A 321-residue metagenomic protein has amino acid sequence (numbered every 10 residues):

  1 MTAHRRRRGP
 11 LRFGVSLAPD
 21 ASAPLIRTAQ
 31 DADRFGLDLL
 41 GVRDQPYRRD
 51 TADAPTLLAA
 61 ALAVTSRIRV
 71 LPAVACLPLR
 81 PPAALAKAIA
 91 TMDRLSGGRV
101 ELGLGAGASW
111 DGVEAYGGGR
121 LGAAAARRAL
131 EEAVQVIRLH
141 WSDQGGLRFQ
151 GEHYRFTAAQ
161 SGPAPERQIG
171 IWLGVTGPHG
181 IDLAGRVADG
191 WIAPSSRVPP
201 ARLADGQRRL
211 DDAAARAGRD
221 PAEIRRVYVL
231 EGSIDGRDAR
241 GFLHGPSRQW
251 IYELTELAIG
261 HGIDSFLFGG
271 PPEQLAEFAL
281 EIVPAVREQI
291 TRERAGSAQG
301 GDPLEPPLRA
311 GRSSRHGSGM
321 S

Functional and structural regions predicted by a protein language model:
M1-L17, A108-E114, G145-I169, E223-G241: N-terminal small/glycine-rich loop or linker at the start of catalytic domains across soluble metabolic enzymes
M1-T65, I169, G269-P272, S297 (+1 more regions): N-terminal beta1-alpha1-beta2 module of alpha/beta enzyme domains
R8-D20, L79-R148, P194-D205: Flexible, glycine-rich active-site loops centered on histidine and acidic residues that chelate a metal or position
L11-A23, A75-A83, P165-T176, D235-Q249: Active-site mouth loops of central-metabolism enzymes
F13-L17, L40-V42, R69-A73, V100-L104 (+4 more regions): Hydrophobic faces of well-ordered beta-strands that scaffold small-molecule active sites in alpha/beta enzyme cores
D20-A32, A84-A88, L173-R186, F242-I259: Short, acidic/polar
A32, G36, A61, M92 (+9 more regions): Conserved, mostly hydrophobic/aromatic
A52-A75, A129-V136, D212, R216 (+2 more regions): Alpha-helix-loop-beta-strand connector modules within alpha/beta enzyme cores
